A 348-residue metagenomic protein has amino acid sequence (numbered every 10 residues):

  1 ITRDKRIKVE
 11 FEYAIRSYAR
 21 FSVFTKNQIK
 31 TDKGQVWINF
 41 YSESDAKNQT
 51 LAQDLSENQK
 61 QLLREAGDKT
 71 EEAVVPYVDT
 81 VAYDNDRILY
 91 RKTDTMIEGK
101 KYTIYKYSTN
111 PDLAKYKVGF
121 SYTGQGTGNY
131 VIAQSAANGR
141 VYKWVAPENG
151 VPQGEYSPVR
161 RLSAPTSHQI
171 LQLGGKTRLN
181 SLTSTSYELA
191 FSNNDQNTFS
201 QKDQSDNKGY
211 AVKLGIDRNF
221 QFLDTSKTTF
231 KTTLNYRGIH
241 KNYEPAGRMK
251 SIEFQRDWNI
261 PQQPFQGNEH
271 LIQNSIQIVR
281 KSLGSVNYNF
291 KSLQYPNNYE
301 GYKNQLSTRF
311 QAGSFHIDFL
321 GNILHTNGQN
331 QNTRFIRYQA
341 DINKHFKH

Functional and structural regions predicted by a protein language model:
I1-H348: Surface-exposed, low-hydrophobicity segments enriched in Gly/Pro/acidic/Ser residues that characterize the mature
